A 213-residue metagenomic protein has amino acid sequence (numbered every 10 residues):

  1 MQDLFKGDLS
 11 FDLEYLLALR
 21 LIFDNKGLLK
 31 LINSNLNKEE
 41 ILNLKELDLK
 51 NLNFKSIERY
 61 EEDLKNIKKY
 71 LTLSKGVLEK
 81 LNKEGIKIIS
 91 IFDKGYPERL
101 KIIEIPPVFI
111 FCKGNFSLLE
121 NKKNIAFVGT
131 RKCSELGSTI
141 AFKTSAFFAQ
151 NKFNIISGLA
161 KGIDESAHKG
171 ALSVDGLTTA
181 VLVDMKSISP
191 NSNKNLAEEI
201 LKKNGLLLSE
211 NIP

Functional and structural regions predicted by a protein language model:
M1-K94: Short, small/acidic-rich helices and loops at N termini and domain boundaries of DNA replication/processing enzymes
Q2-L9, I88-P213: Glycine-biased, small-residue-rich flexible motifs in mid-sequence functional cores and linkers
